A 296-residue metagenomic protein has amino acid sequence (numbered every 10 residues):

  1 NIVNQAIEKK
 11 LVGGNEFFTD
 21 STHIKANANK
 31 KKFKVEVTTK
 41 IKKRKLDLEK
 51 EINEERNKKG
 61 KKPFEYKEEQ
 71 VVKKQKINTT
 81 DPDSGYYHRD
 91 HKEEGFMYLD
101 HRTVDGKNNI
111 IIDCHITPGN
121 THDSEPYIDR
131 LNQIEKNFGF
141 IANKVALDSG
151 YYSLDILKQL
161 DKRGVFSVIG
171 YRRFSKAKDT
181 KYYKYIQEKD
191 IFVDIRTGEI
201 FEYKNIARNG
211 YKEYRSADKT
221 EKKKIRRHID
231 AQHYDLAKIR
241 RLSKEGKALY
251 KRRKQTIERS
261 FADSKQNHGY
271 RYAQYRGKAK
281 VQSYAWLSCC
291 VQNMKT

Functional and structural regions predicted by a protein language model:
N1-T296: Anion-binding and metal-coordination hotspots
